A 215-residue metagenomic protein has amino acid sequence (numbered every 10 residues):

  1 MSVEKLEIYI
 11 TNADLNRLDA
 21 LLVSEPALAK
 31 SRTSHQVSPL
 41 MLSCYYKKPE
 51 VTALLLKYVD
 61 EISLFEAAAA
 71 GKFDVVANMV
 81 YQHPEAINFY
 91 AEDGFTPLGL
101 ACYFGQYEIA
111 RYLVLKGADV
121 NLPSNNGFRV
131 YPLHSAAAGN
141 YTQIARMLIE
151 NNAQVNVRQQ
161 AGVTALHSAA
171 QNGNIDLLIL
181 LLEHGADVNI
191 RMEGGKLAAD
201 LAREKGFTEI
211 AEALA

Functional and structural regions predicted by a protein language model:
S2, Q36, G94, G127-R129 (+2 more regions): Start-of-repeat signature of ankyrin repeats
I8-A13, L42-K48, E66-K72, L100-Q106 (+3 more regions): Ankyrin repeat A-helix N-terminal signature
D14-L22, K48-L56, K72-V80, Q106-V114 (+3 more regions): Ankyrin repeat structural motif
P26-A27, V59-D60, P84-E85, A118 (+2 more regions): Ankyrin-repeat C-terminal turn/loop position
A29-K30, I87-N88, N121-P123, N156 (+1 more regions): Ankyrin-repeat junction/capping positions
T33, A91, S124-N126, Q159 (+1 more regions): Ankyrin repeat boundary/linker residues
L40-C44, P49-T52, L56, V188-A215: Leucine-rich solenoid repeat scaffolds
N121-E150: Alpha-helical adaptor scaffolds
